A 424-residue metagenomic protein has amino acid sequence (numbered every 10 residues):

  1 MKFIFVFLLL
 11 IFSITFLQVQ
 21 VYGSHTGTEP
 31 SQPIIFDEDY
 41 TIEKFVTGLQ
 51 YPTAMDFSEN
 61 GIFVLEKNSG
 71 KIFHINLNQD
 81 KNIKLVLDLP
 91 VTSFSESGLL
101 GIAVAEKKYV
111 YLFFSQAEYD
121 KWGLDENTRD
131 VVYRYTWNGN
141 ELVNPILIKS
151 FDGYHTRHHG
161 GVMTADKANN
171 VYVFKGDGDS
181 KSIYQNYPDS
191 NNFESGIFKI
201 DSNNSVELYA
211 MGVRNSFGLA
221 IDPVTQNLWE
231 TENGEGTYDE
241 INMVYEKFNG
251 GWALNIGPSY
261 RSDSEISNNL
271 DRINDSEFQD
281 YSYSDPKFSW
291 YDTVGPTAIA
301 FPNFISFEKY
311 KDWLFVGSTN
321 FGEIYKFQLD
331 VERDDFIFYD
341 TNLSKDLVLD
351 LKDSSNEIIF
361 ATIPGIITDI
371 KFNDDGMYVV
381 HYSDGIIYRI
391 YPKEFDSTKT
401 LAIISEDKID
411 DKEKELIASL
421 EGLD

Functional and structural regions predicted by a protein language model:
M1-I4: Positively charged n-region of N-terminal signal peptides that target proteins for export
V6-T15: Bacterial N-terminal signal peptides
L17-S31, S397-G422: Sequence/structural signature of beta-propeller modules and their immediately flanking N-terminal secretory/stalk
V21-G176, G218, Q226-G234, D292-D335 (+1 more regions): Acidic, Gly/Ser/Thr-rich repeat motifs that build Ca2+-stabilized beta-propeller blades
Y22-I35, S97-L99, D177-E357, G365 (+3 more regions): Beta-propeller domain segments
T41-E43, D80-K84, N144-I146, S205-L208 (+4 more regions): Predominantly a core beta-strand signature of beta-propeller blades across repeat-based propeller domains
T362: An anionic, turn-rich surface loop/hairpin at beta-sheet edges that serves as a generic interaction/coordination patch
